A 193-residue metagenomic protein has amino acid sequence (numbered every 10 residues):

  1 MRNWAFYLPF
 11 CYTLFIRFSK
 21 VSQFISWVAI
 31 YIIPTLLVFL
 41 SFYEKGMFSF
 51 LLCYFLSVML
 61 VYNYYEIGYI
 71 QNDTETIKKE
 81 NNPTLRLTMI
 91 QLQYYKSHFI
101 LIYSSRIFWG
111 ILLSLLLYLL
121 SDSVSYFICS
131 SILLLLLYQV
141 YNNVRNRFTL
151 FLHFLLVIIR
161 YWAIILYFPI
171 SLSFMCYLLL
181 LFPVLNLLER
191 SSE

Functional and structural regions predicted by a protein language model:
M1-I67, I102-Y138, H153-E193: Hydrophobic alpha-helical transmembrane segments
M1-T13, I70-Y95, S192-E193: Cytosolic, membrane-interface loops and tails of multi-pass inner-membrane proteins
K20, K45, K78-K79, K96: Context-gated lysine
Q93-S104: Membrane-water interface at loop-to-transmembrane-helix junctions
Y141-F151: Membrane-helix interface "capping/anchor" motifs
